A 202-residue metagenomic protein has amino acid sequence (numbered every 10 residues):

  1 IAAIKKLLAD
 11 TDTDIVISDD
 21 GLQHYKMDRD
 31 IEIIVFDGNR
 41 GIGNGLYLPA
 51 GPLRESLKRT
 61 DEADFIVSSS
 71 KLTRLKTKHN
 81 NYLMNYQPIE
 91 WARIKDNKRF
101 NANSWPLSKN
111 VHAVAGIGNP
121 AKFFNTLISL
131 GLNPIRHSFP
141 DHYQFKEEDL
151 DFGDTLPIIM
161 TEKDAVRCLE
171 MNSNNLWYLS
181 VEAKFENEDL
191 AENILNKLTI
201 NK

Functional and structural regions predicted by a protein language model:
I1-T77: Phosphate/Mg2+-binding loops and adjacent switch elements in nucleotide/diphosphate-handling enzyme cores
A3-K6, K122-F123, R167-C168: Phosphate- and divalent-cation-binding pockets in alpha/beta enzyme and binding domains that engage nucleotide-derived
D12-D14, S108, T155-L156: Short, high-confidence coil segments that cap the C-terminus of an alpha-helix and link into the following beta-strand
M27-D28, L57-E62, S104-S108, F152-G153 (+1 more regions): Short, conserved loop/helix-junction motifs that constitute active-site signature segments in enzyme catalytic cores
R29-G43, G51-E55, K78-P88, C168-N187: A short, gly/pro- and small-residue-rich
I33-F36, T60-S70, K78-Y86, S108 (+3 more regions): Conserved beta-strand/loop subsegment of P-loop NTPase cores
I89-K98, N103-P140, E147, D164 (+2 more regions): Redox- and metal-dependent alpha/beta enzyme cores, enriched for Fe-S-associated oxidoreductases and cofactor-handling
L150-P157, K163-K202: Generic C-terminus detector
